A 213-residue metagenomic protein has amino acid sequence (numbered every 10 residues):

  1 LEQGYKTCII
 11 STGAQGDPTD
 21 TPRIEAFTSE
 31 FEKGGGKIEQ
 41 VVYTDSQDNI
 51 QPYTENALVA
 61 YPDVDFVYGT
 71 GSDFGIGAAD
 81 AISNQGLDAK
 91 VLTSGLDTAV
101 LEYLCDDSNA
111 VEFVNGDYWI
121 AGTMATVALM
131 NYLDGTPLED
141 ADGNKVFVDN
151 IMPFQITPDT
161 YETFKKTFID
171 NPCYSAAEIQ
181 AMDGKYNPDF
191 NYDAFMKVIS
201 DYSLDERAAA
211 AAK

Functional and structural regions predicted by a protein language model:
L1, T12, D107-W119: Short beta-strand elements at the ligand-binding edges of bilobed clamshell
L1-C8, P22, I50-Q51, L96-L101 (+1 more regions): Hydrophobic alpha-helical segments within soluble ligand-binding/sensing domains
K6, D65-F66, V111-F113: Conserved acidic residues
T7-I10, T28-Q47: Short beta-strand elements in bilobed, periplasmic/extracellular small-molecule ligand-binding domains
S11, T126-K213: Hinge/cleft segment of the Venus flytrap/periplasmic-binding protein
T12-P22, G69: Extracytoplasmic "Venus flytrap"
P18-K37, G77: Short, solvent-exposed amphipathic alpha-helices that sit in or adjacent to ligand/effector-binding or catalytic
A26-F27, T44-Y103, T126: Hydrophobic alpha-helical
